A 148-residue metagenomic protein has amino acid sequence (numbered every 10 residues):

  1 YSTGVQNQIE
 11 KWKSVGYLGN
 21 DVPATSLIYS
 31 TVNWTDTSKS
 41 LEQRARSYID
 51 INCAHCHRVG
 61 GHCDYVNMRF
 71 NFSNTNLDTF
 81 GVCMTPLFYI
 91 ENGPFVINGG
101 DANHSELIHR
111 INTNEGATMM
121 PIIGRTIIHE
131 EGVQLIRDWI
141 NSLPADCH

Functional and structural regions predicted by a protein language model:
S2-R46, H55-G61, N67-H148: Electron-transfer interface patches adjacent to heme c in soluble/periplasmic c-type cytochromes and di-/multiheme
